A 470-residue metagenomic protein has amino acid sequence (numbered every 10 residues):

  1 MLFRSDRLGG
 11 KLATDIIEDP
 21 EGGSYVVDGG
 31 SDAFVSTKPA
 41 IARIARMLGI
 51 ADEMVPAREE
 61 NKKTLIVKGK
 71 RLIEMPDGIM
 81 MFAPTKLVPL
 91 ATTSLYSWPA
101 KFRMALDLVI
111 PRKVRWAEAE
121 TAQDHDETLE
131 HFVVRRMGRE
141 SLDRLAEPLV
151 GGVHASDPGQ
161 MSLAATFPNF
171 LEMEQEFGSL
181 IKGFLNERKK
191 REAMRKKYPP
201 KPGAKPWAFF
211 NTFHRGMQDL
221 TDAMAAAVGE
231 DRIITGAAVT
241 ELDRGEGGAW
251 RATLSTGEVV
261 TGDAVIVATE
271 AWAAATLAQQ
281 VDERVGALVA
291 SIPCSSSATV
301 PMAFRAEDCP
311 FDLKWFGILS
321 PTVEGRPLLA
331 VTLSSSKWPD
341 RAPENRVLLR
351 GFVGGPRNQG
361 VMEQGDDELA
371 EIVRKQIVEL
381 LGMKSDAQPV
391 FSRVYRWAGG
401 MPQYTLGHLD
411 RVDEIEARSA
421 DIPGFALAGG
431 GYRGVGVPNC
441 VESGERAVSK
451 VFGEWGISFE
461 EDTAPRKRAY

Functional and structural regions predicted by a protein language model:
M1-P20: Glycine-rich FAD pyrophosphate-binding loop
T14, A42-T64, E140-R144, C294 (+2 more regions): A short alpha-helix-loop-beta-strand transition element characteristic of N-terminal alpha/beta dinucleotide-binding
I16, P76-M80, D312-W315, L329-Y470: Conserved flavin/dinucleotide-binding core of flavoenzymes
E21-A119: Dinucleotide-binding Rossmann-like beta1-alpha1 core, especially the glycine-rich loop that anchors the ADP
L106-E241: Active-site/ligand-binding neighborhood in enzyme catalytic cores
E230, G262-D263, I422: Active-site acidic short loop of glycosyltransferases
T235-F352, P356-D367, K375-L380, D462-Y470: Mid-domain catalytic core of redox enzymes that form a hydrophobic substrate pocket/lid adjacent to a catalytic redox
